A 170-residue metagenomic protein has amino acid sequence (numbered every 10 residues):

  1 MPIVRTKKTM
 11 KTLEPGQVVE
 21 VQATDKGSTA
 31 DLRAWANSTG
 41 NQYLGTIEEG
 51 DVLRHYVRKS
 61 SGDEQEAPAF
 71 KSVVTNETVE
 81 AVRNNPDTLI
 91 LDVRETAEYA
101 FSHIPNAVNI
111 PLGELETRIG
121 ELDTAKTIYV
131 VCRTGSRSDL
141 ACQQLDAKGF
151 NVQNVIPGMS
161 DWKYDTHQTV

Functional and structural regions predicted by a protein language model:
M1-L13: An N-terminal amphipathic alpha-helical segment
R5, R33-L89, T96-T127, S136-V170: Rhodanese-like catalytic fold shared by cysteine-dependent sulfurtransferases and DSP/PTP-type phosphatases
M10-E14, I119-L122: A short alpha-helix capping/helix-coil boundary motif
T12-Q22: Short glycine-rich, basic-tinged beta-strand/loop micro-motifs
V21-D31, N37-T39: Short, structured protein-protein interaction patches enriched in aromatics and acidic/basic residues, typified by
G27, R133-S136: Residue-level detector of alpha-helix initiation sites
